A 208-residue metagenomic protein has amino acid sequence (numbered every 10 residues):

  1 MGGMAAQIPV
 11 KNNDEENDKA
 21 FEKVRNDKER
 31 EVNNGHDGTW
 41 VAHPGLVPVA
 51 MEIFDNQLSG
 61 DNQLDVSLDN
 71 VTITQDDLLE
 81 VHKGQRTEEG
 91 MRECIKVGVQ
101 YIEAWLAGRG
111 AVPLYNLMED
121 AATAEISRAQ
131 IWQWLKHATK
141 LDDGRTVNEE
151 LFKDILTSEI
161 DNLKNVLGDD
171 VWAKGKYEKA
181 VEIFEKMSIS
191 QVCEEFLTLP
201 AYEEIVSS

Functional and structural regions predicted by a protein language model:
M1-S208: Expand to "…catalyze enediolate/carbanion chemistry for C-C bond making/breaking, isomerization, decarboxylation
